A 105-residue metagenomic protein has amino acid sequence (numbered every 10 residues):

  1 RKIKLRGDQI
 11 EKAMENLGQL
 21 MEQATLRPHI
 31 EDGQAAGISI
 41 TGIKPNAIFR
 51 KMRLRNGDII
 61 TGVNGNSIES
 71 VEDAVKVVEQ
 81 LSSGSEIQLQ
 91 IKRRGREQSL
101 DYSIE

Functional and structural regions predicted by a protein language model:
R1-H29: Interdomain regulatory linker/hinge segments that flank or connect interaction modules in polarity/junction/synaptic
M14, G37, V71, V75-V78: Extracytoplasmic/secreted envelope proteins and their assembly/folding machinery, especially bacterial periplasmic
Q19-Q23, G33-G37, S82-E86, G95-E97: Extracytoplasmic
A24, T41-P45, A74-V75: N-terminal post-signal-peptidase region of extra-cytosolic proteins
H29-E31, I43-N46, N66, K92-R96 (+1 more regions): Solvent-exposed coil/turn segments that connect beta secondary-structure elements in extracytoplasmic/periplasmic
I40, G57-I60, L89: Terminal peptide-recognition signature
R50-E72: Conserved PDZ fold ligand-binding element
V77-E105: PDZ-domain C-terminal substructure recognizer with occasional recognition of PDZ-binding tails
